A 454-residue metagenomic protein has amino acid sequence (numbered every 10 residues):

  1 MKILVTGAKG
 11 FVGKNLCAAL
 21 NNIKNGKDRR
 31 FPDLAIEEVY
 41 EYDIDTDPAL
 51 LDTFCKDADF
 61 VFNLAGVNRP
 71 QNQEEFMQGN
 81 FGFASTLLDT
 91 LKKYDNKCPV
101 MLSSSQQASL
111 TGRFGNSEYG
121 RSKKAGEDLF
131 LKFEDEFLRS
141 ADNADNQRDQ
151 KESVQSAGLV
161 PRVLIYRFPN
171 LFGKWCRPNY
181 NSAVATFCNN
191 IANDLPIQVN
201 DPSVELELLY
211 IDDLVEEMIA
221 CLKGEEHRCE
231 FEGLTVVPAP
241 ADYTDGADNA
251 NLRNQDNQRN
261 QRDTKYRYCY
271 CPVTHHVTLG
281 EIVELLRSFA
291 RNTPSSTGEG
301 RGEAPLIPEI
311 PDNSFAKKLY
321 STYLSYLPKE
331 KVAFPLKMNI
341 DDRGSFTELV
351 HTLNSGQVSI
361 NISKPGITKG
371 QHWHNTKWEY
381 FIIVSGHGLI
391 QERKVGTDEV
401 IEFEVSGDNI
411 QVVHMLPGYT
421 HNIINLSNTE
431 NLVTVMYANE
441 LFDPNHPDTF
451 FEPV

Functional and structural regions predicted by a protein language model:
M1-G26: N-terminal Rossmann NAD(P)H-binding glycine-rich loop of SDR-like oxidoreductase domains
D45-T86, T90-K93, Q106-F114: NAD(P)H-binding glycine-rich loop region in Rossmannoid oxidoreductase-like domains and their noncatalytic homologs
S85-E127, E134-A141, E152-L159, L164: Conserved Rossmann-fold NAD(P)-dependent oxidoreductase catalytic core, especially the SDR/UDP-sugar
D128-F137, P161-I165, P169-L206, I211-G224: NAD(P)-dependent short-chain dehydrogenase/reductase
D213, A220-P240, D263-T297, P305-L336: Mid/C-terminal beta-alpha module of Rossmann-like enzyme folds, strongest in SDR-family dehydrogenases/epimerases
V332-Q371: A short glycine-rich, His/Asp/Glu-containing loop-to-beta-strand
K394-P417: Short acidic-glycine-tyrosine-enriched beta hairpin
T397-E399, L426-V454: Double-stranded beta-helix
